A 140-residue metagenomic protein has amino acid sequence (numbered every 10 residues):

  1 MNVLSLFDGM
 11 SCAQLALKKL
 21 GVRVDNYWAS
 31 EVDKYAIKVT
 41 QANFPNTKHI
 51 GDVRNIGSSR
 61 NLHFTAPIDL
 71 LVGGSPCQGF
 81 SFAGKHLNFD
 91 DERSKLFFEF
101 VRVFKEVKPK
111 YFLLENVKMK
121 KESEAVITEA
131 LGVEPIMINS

Functional and structural regions predicted by a protein language model:
M1-L4: Extreme N-terminal starter segment of soluble prokaryotic enzymes
L6-S11: Class I SAM-dependent methyltransferase "Motif I" SAM/SAH-binding loop
N26-W28: Short beta-strand element of Class I
D33: Conserved SAM/SAH-binding beta-strand->alpha-helix loop
T40-Q41: Conserved SAM-binding loop
G51, V72-G73: Redox-cofactor binding/interface segments in oxidoreductases and associated redox assembly factors
D52-I56: Conserved SAM/SAH-binding loop
S58-I68, C77-S140: Class I S-adenosyl-L-methionine
